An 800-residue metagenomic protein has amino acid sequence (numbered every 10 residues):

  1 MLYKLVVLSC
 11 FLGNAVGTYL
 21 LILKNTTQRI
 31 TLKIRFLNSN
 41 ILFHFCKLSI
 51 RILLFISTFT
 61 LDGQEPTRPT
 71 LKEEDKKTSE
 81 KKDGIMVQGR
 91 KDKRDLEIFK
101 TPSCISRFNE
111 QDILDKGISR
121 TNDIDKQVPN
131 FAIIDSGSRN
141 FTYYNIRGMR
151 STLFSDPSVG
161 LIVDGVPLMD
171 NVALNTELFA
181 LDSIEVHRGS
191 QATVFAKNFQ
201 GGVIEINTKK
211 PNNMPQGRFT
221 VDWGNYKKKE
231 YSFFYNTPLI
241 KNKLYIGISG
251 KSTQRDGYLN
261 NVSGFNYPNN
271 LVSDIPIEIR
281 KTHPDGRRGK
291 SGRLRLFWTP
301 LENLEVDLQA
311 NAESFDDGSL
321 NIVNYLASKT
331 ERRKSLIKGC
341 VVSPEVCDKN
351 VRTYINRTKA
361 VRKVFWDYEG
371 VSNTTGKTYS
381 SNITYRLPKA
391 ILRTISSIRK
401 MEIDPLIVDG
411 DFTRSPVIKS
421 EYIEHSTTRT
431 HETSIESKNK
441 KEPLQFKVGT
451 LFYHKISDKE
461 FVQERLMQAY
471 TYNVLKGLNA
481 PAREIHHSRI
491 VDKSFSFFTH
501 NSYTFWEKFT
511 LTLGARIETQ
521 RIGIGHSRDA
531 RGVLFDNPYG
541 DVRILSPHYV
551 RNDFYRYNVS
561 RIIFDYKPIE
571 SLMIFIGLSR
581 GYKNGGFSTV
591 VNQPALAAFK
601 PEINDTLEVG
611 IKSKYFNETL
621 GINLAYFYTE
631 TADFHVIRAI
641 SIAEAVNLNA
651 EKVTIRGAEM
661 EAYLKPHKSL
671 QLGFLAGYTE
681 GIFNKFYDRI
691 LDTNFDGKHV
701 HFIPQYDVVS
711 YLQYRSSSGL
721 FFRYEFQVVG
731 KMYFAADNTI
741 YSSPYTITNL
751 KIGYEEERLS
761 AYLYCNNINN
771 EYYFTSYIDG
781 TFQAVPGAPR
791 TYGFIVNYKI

Functional and structural regions predicted by a protein language model:
Y19, Q727-A735, G753-I800: C-terminal beta-signal and adjacent terminal beta-strands/loops of Gram-negative outer-membrane beta-barrel proteins
R90, E97, N122-V166: Extracytoplasmic beta-strand/coil segments of soluble accessory domains associated with Gram-negative outer-membrane
I124, Y144-R147, I162, N198-D222 (+1 more regions): N-terminal periplasmic accessory domains that precede and gate Gram-negative outer-membrane beta-barrel machines
D164-S190: Short acidic/polar hinge/loop motifs at secondary-structure boundaries that mediate gating or recognition
Q216-R218, W223-R255, L259-N260, G264-L320 (+10 more regions): Transmembrane beta-barrel wall of Gram-negative outer-membrane proteins
K281, R287-F446, H454-K455, G621: Outer-membrane beta-barrel domain signature, strongest for Gram-negative TonB-dependent receptors and also present
S380-L387, I391-S397, E402-I407, K567-K583 (+4 more regions): Membrane-embedded beta-barrel scaffold of Gram-negative outer-membrane proteins
K438, F446, E507-L511, T519 (+3 more regions): Gram-negative outer-membrane beta-barrel transporters
